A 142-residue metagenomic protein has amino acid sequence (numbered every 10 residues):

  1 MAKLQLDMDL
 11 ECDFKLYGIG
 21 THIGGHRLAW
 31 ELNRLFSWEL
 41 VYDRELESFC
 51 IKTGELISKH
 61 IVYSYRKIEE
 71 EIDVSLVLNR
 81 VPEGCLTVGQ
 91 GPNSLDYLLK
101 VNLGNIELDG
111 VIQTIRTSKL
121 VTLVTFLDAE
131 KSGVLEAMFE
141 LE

Functional and structural regions predicted by a protein language model:
A2-L10, E83-N93: Short, flexible, solvent-exposed loop/turn segments with mixed acidic/basic and small polar residues
L6-G25: Terminal, regulation- and interaction-focused segments at domain boundaries
K15-T21, L95-G104: Short cationic amphipathic helices and targeting signals
I23-E39: Amphipathic alpha-helical segments
I23-G25, E69, N105-E107: Residues that cap or initiate secondary-structure elements
S37-S48: Short, well-structured beta-strand/strand-turn elements
E47-G84: Surface-exposed, low-hydrophobicity interaction/linker segments
Y97-E142: Glycine-rich, aromatic-bearing surface loops/beta-hairpins
